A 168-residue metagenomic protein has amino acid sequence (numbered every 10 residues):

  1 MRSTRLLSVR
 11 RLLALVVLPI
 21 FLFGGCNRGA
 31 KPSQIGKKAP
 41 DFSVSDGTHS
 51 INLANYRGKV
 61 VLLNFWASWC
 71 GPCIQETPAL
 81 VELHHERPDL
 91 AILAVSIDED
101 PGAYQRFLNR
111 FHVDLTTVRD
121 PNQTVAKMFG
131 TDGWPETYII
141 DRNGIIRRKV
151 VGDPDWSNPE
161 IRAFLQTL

Functional and structural regions predicted by a protein language model:
M1-G47, N158-L168: N-terminal targeting signals for export/organelle localization
D41-V61: A short beta-strand-turn-helix
F42, W66-W69, W156: Signature tryptophan residues that serve as conserved aromatic anchors
K59-V61, F65-W69, G133: Short pre-active-site segment immediately N-terminal to redox-active cysteine/selenocysteine motifs in thiol-based
L62-N64, A94, I139: Hydrophobic beta-strand core positions in alpha/beta domains
I74-F111, P121-K127: Structural microenvironment flanking redox-active thiols in thiol-disulfide oxidoreductases
R106-V113, P121-Q166: Thiol/disulfide oxidoreductase modules built on the thioredoxin-like
